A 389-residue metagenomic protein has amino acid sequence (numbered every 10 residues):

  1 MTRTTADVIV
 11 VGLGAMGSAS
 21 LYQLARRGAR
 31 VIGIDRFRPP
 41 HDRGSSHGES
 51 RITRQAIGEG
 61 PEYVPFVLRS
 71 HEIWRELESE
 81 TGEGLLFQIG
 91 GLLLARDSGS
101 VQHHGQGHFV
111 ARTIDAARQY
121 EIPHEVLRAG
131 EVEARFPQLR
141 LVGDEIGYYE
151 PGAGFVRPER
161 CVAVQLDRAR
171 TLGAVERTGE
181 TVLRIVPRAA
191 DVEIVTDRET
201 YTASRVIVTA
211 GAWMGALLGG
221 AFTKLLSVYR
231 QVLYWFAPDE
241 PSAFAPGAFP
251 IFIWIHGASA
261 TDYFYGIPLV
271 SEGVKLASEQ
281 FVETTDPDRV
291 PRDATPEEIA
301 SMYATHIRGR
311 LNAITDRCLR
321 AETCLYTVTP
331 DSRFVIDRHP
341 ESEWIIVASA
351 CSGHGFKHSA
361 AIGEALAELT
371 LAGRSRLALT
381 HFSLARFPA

Functional and structural regions predicted by a protein language model:
T2-G14, I32: Beta1/beta-strand and adjacent pyrophosphate-binding region of the FAD-binding site in flavoprotein oxidoreductases
T4-A6, V195-R205: Core beta-strand elements of the Rossmann-like FAD/NAD(P) dinucleotide-binding domain in flavoenzyme oxidoreductases
G17-S18: N-terminal Rossmann-fold NAD(P) dinucleotide-binding loop
Y22-R26, G82-Q88, T200-Y201, R205 (+1 more regions): Active-site substrate-recognition segment that forms the wall of the catalytic cavity or substrate channel
A25-S46: Glycine-rich FAD pyrophosphate-binding loop
S50-R135, F264: Dinucleotide-binding Rossmann-like beta1-alpha1 core, especially the glycine-rich loop that anchors the ADP
S98-L172, R177-T178, R184-R188, V328: Flavin (FAD/FMN) cofactor-binding and adjacent substrate-gating region of FAD-dependent oxidoreductase domains
G130-A134, E297-S375, L379-A389: Flavin (FAD/FMN) cofactor-binding core of flavoprotein oxidoreductases
